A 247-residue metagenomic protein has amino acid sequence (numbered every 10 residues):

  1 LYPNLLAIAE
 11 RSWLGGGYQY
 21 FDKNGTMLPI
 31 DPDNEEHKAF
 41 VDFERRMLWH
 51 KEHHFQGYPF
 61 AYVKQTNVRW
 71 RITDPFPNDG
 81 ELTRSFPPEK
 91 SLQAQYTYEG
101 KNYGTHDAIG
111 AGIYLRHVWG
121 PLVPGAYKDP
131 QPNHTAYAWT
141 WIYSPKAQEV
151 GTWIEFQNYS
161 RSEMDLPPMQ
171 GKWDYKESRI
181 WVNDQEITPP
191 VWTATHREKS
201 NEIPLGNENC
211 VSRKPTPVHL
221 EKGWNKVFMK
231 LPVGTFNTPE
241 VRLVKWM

Functional and structural regions predicted by a protein language model:
L1-N67: Flexible, acidic glycine-rich loops studded with aromatic residues
P3, T140, V150, S178 (+1 more regions): Residue-level detector of short, conserved catalytic/binding motifs and their immediate flanks
V41-H134, R161, W192, K226-M247: Accessory carbohydrate-binding/adhesion or oligomerization-edge regions at the termini of glycan-active proteins
R71, W141-Y143, P217-H219: Generic structural detector for well-ordered beta-strands
P130-S144, R213-K214: Short beta-strands within extracellular/lumenal beta-sheet-rich domains
W141-Y143, W153-E155, F228-K230: Residue-level recognition of well-ordered beta-strand positions that form the cores of beta-sheet-rich folds across
K146-K172: A short beta-strand element within beta-rich, extracytoplasmic domains of secreted/secretory-pathway proteins
D165-P167, G171-R242: Beta-strand-rich ligand-recognition modules
